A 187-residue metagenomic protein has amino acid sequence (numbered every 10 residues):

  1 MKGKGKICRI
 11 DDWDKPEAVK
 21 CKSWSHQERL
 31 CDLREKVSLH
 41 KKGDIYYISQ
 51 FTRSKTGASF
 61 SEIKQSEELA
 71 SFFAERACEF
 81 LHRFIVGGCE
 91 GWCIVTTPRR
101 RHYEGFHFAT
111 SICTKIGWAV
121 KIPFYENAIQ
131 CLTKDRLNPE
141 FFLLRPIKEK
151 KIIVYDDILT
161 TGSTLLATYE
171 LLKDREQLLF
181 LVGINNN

Functional and structural regions predicted by a protein language model:
K2-C89, E126-K151, T161, N186-N187: Active-site-facing substrate-recognition patch
G88-R101: Short glycine-rich phosphate-binding loop at a beta-alpha junction
C93, I153, L179-L181: A structural signal for isolated positions on well-ordered beta-strands in alpha/beta enzyme cores
P98-F106, T133: Acidic, metal-coordinating catalytic cores used for nucleic-acid/nucleotide bond scission and strand-transfer chemistry
F106-T110, T114: Short, surface-exposed alpha-helical segments at coil->helix boundaries
T114-P123: Short helix-loop-beta junction
N127-Q130, L166-N187: A short, conserved beta-to-alpha structural element at the edge of catalytic cores that scaffolds binding
I158-T168: Acidic, divalent-metal-coordinating active-site segment for phosphoryl/phosphodiester hydrolysis, typified by short
